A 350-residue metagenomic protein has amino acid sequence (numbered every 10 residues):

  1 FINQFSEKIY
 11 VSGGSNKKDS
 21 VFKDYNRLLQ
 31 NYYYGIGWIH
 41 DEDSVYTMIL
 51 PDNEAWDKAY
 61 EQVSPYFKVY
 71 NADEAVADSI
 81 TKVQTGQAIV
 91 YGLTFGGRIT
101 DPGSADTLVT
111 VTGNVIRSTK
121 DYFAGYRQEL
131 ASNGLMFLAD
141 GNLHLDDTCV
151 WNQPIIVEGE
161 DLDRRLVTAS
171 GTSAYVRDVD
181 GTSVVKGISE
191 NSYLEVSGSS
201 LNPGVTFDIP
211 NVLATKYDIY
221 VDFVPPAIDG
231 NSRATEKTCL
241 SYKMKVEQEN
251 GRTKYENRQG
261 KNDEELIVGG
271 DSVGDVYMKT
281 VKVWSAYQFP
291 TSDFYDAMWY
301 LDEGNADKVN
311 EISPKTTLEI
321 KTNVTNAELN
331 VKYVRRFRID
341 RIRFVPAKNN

Functional and structural regions predicted by a protein language model:
F1-N350: Mature, structured domains of secreted/extracytosolic soluble proteins
